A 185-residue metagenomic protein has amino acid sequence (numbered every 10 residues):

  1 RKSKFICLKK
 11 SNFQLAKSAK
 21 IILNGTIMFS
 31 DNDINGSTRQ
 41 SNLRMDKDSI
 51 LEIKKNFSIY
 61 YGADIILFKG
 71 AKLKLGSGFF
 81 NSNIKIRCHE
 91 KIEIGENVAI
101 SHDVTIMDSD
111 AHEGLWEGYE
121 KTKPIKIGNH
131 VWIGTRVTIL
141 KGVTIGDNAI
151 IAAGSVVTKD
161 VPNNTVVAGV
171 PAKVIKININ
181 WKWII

Functional and structural regions predicted by a protein language model:
R1-I106, G128-H130, D147, N163 (+2 more regions): Domain-scale signature associated with acetyltransferase and cell-envelope carbohydrate enzymes
L67-F68, D108-S109, K141, K159-D160: A short acidic/small-residue loop/turn micro-motif
N83-C88, R136-I150, S155-K159: Beta-rich strand-turn-strand
V104, A111-H112, S155-V156, P162: Flexible glycine-rich beta->alpha loop in the catalytic core of nucleotide-sugar glycosyltransferases
D110, E117-G118, V143, I177-I179: Conserved catalytic-core motifs of eukaryotic protein kinase domains, centered on the activation segment
T122: Short coil/loop residues immediately preceding or within conserved phosphate-binding loops of NTP-utilizing enzyme
